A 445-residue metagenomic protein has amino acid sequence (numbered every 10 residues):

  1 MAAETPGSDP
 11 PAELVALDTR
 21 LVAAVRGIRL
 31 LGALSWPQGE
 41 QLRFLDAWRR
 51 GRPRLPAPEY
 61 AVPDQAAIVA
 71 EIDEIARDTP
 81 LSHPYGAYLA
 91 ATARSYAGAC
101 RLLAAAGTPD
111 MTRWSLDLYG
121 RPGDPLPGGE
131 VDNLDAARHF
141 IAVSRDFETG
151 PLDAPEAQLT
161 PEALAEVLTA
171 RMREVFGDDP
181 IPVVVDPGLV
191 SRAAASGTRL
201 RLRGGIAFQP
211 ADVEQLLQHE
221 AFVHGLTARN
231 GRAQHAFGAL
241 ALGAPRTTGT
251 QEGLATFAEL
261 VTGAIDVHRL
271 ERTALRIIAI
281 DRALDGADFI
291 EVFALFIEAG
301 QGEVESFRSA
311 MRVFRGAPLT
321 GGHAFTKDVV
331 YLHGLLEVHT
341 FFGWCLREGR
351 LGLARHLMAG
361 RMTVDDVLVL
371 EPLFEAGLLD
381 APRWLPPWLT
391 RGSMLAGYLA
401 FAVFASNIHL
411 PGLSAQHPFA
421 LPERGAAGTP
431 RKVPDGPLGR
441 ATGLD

Functional and structural regions predicted by a protein language model:
M1-D135, Y398-L399, V403-D445: N-terminal low-structure segments adjacent to metalloprotease catalytic domains across cellular compartments
T79-F208: Contiguous, non-catalytic segments that form substrate-binding/exosite surfaces or channel walls
R101-A104, R173, F222, L226-G231 (+4 more regions): Hydrophobic/aromatic-lined pockets within catalytic cores
A193-R199, L226-G231, E305-M311: Active-site-adjacent bridging/hinge elements
A211, L226-Q251: Post-HEXXH active-site segment of zinc metalloproteases
D212-L226: Short alpha-helix carrying the canonical HExxH Zn2+-binding catalytic motif
A241-D281, G334: Post-HExxH zinc-binding segment in Zn-dependent metallohydrolases
R269-L444: Conserved alpha-helical "signature site" that marks functionally important helical segments or helix/loop junctions
